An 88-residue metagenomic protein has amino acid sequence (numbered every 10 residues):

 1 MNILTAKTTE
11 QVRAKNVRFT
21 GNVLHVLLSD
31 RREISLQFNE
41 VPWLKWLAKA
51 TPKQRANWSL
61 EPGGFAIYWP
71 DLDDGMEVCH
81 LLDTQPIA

Functional and structural regions predicted by a protein language model:
M1-A88: Motif-centric detector for short Cys/His coordination patterns
